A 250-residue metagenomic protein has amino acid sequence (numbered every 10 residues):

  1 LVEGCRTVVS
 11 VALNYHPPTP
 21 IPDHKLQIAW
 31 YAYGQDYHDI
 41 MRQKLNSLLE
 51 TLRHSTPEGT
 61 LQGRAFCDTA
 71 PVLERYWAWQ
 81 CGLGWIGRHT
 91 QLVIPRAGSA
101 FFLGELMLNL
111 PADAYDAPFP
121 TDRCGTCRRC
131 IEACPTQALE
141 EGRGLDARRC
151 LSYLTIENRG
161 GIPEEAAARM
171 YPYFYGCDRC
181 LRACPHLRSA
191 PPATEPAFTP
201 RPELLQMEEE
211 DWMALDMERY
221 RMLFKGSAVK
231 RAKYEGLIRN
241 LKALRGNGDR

Functional and structural regions predicted by a protein language model:
L1, G176, K233-L237: Secondary-structure capping and boundary motifs in well-ordered enzyme cores
L1-R123, I162, Y171: Auxiliary alpha/beta "docking" domains used to position bulky ligands
N109-A112, R149-N158: A short, charged helix-loop
T126: SIR2/sirtuin NAD+-dependent deacylase catalytic core
R129-Y153, M170-A197: Iron-sulfur cluster-binding cysteine motifs and their immediate structural context in ferredoxin-like electron-transfer
L151, T194-W212: Gly/Gly-Pro-rich "capping" loops immediately C-terminal to redox-active cysteine motifs in periplasmic/lumenal
L154, N158-Y175, Q206-K230: Short Fe-S-cluster ligation motifs
M222-K225, K230-G248: Long, compositionally biased charged/polar accessory segments in the mid-to-C-terminal portions of proteins
